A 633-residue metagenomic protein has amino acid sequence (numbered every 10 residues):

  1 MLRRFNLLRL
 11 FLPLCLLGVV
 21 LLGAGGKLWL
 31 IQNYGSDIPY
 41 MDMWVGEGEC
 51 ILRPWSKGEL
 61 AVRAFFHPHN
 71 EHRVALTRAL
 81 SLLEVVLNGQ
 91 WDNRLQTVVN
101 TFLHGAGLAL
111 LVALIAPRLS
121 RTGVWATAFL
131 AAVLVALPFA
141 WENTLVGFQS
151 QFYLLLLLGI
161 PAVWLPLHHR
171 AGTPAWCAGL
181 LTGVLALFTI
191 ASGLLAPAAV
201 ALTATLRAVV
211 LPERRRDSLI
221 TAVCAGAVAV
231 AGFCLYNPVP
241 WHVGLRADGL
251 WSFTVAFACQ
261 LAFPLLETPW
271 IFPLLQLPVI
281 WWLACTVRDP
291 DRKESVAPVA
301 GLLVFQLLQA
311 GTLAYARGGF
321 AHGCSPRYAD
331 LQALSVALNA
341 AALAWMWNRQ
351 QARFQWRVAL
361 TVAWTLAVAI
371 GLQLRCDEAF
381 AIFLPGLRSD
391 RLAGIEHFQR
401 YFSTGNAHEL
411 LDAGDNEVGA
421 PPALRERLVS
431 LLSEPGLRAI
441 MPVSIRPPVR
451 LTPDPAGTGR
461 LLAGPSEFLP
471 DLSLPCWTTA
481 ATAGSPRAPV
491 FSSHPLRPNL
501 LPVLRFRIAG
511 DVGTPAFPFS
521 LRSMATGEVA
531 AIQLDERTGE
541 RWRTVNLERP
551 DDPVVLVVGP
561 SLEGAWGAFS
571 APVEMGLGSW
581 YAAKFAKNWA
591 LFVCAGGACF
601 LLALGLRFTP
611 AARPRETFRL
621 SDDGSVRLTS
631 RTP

Functional and structural regions predicted by a protein language model:
M1-G26, L591-T632: Start-transfer (signal-anchor) and selected internal transmembrane alpha helices of multi-pass inner/ER membrane
P13-E71, S81, V85-L130, L202-A204 (+5 more regions): Intrinsically disordered, polar/acidic, low-complexity terminal segments
N93, V124-L157: Aromatic- and kink-enriched transmembrane "portal" helix at the membrane-lumen/periplasm boundary that abuts
T127-V135, V223-A231, D291-A316: Transmembrane alpha-helix segments characteristic of polytopic inner-membrane glycan-assembly/cell-envelope
Q151-A171, W176-A178, S335-L338: Specific aromatic-rich, kink-prone transmembrane helix
A175-A201: Membrane-interface alpha helices of multi-pass inner-membrane proteins
L474-R505, G513-P518, E540-V545: Short beta-strands within extracellular/lumenal beta-sheet-rich domains
M524-P553, V557-G567: Extracellular carbohydrate recognition and processing domains and analogous Trp-centered ligand-binding platforms
